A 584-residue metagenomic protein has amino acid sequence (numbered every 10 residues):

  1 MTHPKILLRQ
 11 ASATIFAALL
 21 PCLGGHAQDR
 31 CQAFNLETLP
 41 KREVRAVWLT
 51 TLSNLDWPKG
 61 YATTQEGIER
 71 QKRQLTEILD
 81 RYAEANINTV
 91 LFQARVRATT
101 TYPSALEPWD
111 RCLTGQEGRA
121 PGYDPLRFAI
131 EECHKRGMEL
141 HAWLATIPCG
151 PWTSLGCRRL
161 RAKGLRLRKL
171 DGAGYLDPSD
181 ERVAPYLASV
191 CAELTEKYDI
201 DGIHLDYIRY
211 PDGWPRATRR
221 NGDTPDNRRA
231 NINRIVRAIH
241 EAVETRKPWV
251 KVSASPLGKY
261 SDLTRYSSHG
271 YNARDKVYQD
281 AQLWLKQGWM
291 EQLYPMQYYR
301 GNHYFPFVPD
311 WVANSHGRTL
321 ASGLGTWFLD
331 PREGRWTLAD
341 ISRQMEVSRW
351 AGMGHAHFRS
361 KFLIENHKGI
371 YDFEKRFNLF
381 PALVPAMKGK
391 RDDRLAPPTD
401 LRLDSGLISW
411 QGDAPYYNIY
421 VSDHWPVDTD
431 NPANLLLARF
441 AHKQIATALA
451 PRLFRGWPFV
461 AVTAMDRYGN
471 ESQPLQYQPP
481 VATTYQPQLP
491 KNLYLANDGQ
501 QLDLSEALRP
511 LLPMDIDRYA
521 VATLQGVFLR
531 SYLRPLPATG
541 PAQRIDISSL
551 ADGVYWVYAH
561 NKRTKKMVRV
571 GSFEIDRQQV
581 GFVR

Functional and structural regions predicted by a protein language model:
R42-V44, T50-K72, H141-E193, K197: Active-site-adjacent "subsite" loops/lids of carbohydrate-active enzymes
R70-T99, Y198-I200: Catalytic domains of carbohydrate-active enzymes, especially glycoside hydrolases
E139-P151, H204, R228-R274, L320-G323 (+1 more regions): Aromatic-lined carbohydrate-recognition surfaces of secreted/lumenal glycan-active proteins
A281-Q282, W289-Y304, T319-K390: Substrate-binding cleft of secreted/luminal carbohydrate-active enzymes
F373-D413, G469-Y485: Pro/Thr/Ser/Gly-rich low-complexity, intrinsically disordered linker/stalk tracts
N418-R455, Y532: Recognizes extended acidic, P/S/T-rich segments that occur within or adjacent to Ig-like beta-sandwich modules
A450-E471: Beta-strand-rich modules
Y485-K491, L504-A507, D552-R584: C-terminal tail/sorting-segment detector
